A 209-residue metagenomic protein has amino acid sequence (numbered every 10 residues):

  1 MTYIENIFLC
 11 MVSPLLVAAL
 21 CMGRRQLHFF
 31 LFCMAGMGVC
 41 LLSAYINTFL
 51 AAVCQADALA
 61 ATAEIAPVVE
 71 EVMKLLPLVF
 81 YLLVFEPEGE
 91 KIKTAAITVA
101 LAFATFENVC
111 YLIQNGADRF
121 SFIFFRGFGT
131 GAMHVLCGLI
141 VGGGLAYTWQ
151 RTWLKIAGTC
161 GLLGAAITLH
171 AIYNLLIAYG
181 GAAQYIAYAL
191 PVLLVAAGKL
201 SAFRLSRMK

Functional and structural regions predicted by a protein language model:
M1-K209: Hydrophobic alpha-helical segments at protein termini of multi-pass membrane proteins
